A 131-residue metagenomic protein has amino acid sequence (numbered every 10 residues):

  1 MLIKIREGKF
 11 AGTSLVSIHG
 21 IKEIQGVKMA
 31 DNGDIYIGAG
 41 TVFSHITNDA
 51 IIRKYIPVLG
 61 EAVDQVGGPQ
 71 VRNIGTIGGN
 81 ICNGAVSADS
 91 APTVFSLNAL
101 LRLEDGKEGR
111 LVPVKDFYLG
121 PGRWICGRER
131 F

Functional and structural regions predicted by a protein language model:
M1-F131: C-terminal structural segment of proteins
